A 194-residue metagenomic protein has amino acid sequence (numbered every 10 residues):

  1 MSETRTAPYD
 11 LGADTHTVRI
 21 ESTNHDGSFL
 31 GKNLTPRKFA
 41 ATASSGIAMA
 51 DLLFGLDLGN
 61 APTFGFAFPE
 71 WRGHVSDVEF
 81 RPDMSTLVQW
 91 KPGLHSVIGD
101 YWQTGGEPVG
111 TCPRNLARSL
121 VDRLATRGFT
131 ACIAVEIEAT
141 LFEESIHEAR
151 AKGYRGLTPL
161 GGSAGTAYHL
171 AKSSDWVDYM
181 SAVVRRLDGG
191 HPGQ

Functional and structural regions predicted by a protein language model:
M1-Q194: ATP/Mg2+-dependent ligation/transfer catalytic cores
